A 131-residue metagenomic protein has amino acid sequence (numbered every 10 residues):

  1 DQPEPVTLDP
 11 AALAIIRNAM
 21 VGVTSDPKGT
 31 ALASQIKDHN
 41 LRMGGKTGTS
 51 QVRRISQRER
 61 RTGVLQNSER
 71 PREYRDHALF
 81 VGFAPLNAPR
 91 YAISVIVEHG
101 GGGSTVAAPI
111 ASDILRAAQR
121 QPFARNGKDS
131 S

Functional and structural regions predicted by a protein language model:
D1-P5, A11, R17-R125: Active-site beta-strand/loop architecture of penicillin-binding DD-peptidases
D129-S131: Short, solvent-exposed mixed-charge patches
